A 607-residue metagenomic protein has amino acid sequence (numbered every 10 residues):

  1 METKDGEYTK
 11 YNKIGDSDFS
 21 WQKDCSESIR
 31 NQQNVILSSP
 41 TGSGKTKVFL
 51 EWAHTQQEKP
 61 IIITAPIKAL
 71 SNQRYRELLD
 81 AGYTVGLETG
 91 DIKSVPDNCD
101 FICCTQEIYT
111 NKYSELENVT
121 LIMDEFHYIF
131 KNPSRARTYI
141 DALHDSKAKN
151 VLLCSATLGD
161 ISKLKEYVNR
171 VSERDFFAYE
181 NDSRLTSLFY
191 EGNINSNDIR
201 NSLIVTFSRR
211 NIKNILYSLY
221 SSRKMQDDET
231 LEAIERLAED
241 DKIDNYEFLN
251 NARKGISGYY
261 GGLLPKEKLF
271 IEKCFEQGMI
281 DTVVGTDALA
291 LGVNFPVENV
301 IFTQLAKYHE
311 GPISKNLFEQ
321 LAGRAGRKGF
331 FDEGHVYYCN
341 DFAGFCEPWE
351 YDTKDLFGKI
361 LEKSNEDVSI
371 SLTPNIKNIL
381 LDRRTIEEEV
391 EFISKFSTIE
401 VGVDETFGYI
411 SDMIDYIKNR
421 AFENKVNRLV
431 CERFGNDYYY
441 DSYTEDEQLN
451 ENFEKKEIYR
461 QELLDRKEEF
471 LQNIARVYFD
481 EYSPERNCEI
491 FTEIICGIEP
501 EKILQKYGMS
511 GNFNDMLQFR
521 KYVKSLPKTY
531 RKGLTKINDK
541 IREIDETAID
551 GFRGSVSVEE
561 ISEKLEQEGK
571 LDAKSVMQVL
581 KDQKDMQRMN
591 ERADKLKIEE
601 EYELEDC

Functional and structural regions predicted by a protein language model:
M1-N375, T385, I393-N427, F434-Y438 (+2 more regions): N-terminal helicase ATP-binding lobe
L380: Catalytic adenosine-cofactor/nucleotide-binding cores of aminoacyl-tRNA synthetases and other
